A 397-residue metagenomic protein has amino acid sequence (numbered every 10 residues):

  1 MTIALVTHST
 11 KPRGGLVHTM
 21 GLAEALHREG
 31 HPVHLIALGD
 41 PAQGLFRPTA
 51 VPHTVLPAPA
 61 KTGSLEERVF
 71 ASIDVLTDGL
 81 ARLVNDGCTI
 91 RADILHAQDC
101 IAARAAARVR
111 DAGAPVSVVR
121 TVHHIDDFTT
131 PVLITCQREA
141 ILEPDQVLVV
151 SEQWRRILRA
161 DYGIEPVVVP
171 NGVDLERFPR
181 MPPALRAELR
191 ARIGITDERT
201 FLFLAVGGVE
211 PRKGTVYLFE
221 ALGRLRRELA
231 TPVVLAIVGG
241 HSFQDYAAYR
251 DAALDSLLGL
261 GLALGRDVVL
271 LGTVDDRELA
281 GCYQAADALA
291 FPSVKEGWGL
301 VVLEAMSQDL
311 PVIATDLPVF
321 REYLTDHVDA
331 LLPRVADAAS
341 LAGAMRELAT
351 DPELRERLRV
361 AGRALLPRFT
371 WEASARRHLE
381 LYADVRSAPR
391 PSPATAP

Functional and structural regions predicted by a protein language model:
A4, T196-K213, F219-L222, L235-A236: Conserved donor-binding/catalytic core segment of Leloir-type glycosyltransferases
L5-P12, E24-D74: N-terminal strand-loop element at the rim of the active site of nucleotide-sugar-dependent glycosyltransferases
A97-A102, V122: Short His-centered aromatic/hydrophobic patch
I141, T273, G281-A286: Short alpha-helical donor nucleotide-sugar binding micro-motif in glycosyltransferases
G239, Y249-V274: Nucleotide-activated donor-binding/catalytic signature segment of Leloir-type glycosyltransferases, i.e., the conserved
V294: Aromatic "clamp/platform" in nucleotide-sugar-dependent glycosyltransferases that forms part of the donor/acceptor
V302, P311-A314, L324: Short hydrophobic beta-strand element within catalytic cores of glycosyltransferases and related nucleotide-activated
D326-H327, L331-A338, E347-P352: Conserved acidic donor-binding segment of nucleotide-sugar-dependent glycosyltransferases
